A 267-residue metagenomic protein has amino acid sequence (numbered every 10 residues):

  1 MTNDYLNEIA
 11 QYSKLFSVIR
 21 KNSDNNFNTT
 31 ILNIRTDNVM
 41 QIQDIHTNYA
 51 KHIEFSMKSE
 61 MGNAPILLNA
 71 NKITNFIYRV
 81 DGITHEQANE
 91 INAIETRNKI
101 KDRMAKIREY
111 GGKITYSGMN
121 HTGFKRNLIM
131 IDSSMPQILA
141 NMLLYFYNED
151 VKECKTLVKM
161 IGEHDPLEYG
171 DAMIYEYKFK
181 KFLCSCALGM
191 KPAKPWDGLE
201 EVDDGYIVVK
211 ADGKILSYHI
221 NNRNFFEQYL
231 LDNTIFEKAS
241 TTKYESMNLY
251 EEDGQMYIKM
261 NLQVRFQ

Functional and structural regions predicted by a protein language model:
M1-T36, Q41-Q267: Short, positively charged
